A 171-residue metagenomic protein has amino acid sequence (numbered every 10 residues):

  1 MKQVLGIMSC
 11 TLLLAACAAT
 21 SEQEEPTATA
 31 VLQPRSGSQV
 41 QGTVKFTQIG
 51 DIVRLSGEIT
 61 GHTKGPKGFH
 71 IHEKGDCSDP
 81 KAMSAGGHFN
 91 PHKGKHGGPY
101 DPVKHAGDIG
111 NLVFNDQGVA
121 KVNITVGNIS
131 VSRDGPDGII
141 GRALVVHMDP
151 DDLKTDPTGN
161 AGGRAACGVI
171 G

Functional and structural regions predicted by a protein language model:
M1-V4: Positively charged n-region of N-terminal signal peptides that target proteins for export
G6-A15: Bacterial N-terminal signal peptides
A15-P66, I71-G171: N-terminal leader/targeting pre-sequences
